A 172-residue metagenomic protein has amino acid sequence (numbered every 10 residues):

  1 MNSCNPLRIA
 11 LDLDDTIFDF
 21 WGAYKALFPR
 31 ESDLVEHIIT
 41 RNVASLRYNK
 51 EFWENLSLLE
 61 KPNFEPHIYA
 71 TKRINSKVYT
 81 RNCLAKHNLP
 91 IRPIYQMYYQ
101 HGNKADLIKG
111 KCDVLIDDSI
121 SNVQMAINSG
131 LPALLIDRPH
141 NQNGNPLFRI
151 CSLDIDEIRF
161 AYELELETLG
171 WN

Functional and structural regions predicted by a protein language model:
M1-K50: Active-site neighborhood of HAD-like aspartate-dependent phosphohydrolases
N2-R8, P139-N172: Charged phosphate-binding loop/patch that engages nucleotide di/tri-phosphates or the phosphate backbone of nucleic
D12, Y69-T71, I116, I136: Short hydrophobic segments within beta-strands
T16, A23, I74, S121 (+1 more regions): Conserved Rossmann-like nucleotide-cofactor binding loop
E54, L59-C83, M97: Substrate-recognition element of Asp-dependent hydrolases with the DxDx(T/V) motif
A85, K109, I127: Anion (oxyanion) recognition and catalysis
P90-C112: Donor nucleotide-activated moiety binding/catalytic core segment of transferases that use nucleotide-activated donors
V114-S152: Acidic, Mg2+-coordinating phosphoryl-transfer loop and its flanking beta/alpha structural elements, shared across
